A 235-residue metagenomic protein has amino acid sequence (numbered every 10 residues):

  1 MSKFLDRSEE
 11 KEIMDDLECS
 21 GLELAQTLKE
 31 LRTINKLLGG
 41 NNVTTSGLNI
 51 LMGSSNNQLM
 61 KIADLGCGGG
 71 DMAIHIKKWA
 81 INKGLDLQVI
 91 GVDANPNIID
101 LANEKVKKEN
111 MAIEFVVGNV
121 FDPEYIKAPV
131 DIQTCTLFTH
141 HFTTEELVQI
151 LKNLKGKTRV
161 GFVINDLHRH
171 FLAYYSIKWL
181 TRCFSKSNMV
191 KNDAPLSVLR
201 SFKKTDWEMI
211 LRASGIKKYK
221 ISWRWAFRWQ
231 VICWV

Functional and structural regions predicted by a protein language model:
M1-K29: N-terminal, positively charged/glycine-rich alpha-helical extensions of SAM-dependent methyltransferases
G21-S46, L51: Class I SAM-dependent methyltransferase Rossmann-like catalytic core, especially the SAM/SAH-binding loop
A63, G69-D71, H75-D122: Class I SAM-dependent methyltransferase SAM/SAH-binding core
T134: A conserved beta-strand element that flanks and buttresses the S-adenosyl-L-methionine
F142-N153: A short, conserved alpha-helix within the catalytic core of class I
T158-L167: Conserved beta-strand signature within the Rossmann-like core of class I S-adenosyl-L-methionine
L167-L211, K220: C-terminal alpha-helical "lid/dimerization" subdomain adjacent to the S-adenosyl-L-methionine
K220-V235: Core SAM-dependent methyltransferase catalytic element
